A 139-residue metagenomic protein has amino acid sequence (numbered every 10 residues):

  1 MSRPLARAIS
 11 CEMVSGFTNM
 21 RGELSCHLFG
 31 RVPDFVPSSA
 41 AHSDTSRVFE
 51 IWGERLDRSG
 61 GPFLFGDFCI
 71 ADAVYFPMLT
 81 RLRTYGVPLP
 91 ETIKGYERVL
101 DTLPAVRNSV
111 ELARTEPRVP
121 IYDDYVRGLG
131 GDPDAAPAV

Functional and structural regions predicted by a protein language model:
M1-I9, C69: Alpha-helical scaffolds flanking conserved acidic
I9, Y85, L112-A113: Residue-level signal for well-ordered alpha-helical positions
S10-F17: Alpha-helical transition-metal enzyme core signature, strongest for iron centers
C11, R98, R114-T115: Short amphipathic alpha-helical surface patches that mediate protein-protein
F17-T102: GST-like fold's C-terminal all-alpha helical module
S46, P104-I121: Charged/polar, low-hydrophobicity segments characteristic of intrinsically disordered regions and flexible loops
I93, R107, Y125-V126: Juxtamembrane helix-loop transition sites at the ends of transmembrane segments in multi-pass membrane proteins
A113-V139: Acidic/histidine-enriched, glycine/proline-rich intrinsically disordered or flexible terminal extensions
